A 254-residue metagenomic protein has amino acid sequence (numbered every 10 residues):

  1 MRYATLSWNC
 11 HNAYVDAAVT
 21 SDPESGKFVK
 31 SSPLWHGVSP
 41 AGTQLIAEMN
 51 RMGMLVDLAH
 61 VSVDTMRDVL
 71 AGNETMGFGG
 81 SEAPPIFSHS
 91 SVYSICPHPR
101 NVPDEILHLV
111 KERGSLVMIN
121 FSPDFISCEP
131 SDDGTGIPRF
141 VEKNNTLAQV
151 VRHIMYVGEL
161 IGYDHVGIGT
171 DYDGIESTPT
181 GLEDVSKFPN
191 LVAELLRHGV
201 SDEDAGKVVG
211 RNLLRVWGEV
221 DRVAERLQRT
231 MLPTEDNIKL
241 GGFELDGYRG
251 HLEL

Functional and structural regions predicted by a protein language model:
S7-H11, M54, A59-M66, S90-Y93 (+2 more regions): Active-site beta-loop-alpha junctions enriched in small/polar residues
W8-E24: Histidine/acidic-residue-rich, glycine-tolerant segments that coordinate divalent metal ions
V19-I86, P99-G114, A148-D164: Histidine/acidic residue-rich metal-binding segments in metalloenzymes
V56, H89, V117, D171 (+2 more regions): Conserved, mostly hydrophobic/aromatic
R100-I137: Aromatic-lined glycan-binding groove of carbohydrate-active enzymes
N120-F121, L160-V185: Short acidic/histidine-rich active-site segments
C128-E129, G134-L147, Y172-L182, E194-D204: Outer-membrane beta-barrel pore domains
E183-L254: Mid-to-C-terminal alpha-helical segments outside catalytic/metal-binding sites
